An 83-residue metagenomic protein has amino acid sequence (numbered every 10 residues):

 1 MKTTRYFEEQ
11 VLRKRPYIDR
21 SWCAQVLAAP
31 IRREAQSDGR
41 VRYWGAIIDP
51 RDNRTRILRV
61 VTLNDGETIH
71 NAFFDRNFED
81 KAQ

Functional and structural regions predicted by a protein language model:
M1-Q83: Ribonuclease/tRNase effector modules and their secretory precursors
